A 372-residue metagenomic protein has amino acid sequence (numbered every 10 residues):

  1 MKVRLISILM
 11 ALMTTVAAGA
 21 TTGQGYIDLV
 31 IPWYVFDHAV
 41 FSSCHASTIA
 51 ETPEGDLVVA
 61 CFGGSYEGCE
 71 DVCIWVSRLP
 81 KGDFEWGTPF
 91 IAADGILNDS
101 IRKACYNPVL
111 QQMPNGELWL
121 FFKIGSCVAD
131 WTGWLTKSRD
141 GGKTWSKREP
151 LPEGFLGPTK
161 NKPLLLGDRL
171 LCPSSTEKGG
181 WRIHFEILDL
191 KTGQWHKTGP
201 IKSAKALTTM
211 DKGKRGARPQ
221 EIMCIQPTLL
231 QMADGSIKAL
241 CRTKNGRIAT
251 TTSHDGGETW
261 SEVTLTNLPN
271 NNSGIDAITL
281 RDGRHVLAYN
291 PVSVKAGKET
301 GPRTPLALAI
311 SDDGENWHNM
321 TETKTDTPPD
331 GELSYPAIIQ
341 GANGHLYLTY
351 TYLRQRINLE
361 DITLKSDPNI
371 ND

Functional and structural regions predicted by a protein language model:
M1-L5: Positively charged n-region of N-terminal signal peptides that target proteins for export
S7-A17: Bacterial N-terminal signal peptides
G19-D372: Asp-box/BNR beta-propeller blade signature and adjacent active/binding-site loops in extracellular glycan-interacting
